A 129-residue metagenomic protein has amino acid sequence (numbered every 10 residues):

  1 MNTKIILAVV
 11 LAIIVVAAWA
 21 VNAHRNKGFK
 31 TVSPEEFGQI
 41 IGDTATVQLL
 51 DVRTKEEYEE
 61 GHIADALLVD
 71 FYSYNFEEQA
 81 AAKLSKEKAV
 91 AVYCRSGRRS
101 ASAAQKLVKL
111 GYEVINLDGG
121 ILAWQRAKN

Functional and structural regions predicted by a protein language model:
N2-I40, V47, K55-A89, R98-N129: Rhodanese-like catalytic fold shared by cysteine-dependent sulfurtransferases and DSP/PTP-type phosphatases
Y93: Short, surface-exposed ligand- or partner-binding patches at beta-edge/loop junctions that are enriched in aromatics
